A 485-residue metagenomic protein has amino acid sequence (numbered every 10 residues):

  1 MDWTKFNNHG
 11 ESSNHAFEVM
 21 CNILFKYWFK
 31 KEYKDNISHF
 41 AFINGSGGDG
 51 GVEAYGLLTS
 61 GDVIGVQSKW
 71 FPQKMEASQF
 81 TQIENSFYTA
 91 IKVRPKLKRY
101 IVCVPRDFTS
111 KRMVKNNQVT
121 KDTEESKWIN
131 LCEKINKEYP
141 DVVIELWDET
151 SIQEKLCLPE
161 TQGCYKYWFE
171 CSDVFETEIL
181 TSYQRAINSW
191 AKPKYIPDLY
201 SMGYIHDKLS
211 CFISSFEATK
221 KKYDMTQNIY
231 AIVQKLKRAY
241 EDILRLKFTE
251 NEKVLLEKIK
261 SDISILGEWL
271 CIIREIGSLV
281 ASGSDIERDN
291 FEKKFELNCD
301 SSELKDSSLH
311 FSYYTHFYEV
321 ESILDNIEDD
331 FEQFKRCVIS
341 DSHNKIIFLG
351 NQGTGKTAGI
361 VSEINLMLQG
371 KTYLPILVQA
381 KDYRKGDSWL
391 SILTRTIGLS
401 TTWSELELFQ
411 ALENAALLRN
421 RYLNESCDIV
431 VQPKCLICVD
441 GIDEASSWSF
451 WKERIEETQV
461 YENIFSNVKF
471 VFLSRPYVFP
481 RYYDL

Functional and structural regions predicted by a protein language model:
M1-N298: Mixed-charge (Asp/Glu-Lys/Arg
R112-N116, I276-L485: P-loop NTPase signaling cores
